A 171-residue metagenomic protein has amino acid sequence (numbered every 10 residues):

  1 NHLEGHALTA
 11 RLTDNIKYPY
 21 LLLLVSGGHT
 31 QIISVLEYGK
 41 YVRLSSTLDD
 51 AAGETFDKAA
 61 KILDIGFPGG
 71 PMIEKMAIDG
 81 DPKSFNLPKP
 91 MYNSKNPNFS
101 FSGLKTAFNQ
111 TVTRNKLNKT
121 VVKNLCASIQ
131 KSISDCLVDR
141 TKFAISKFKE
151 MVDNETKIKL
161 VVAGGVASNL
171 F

Functional and structural regions predicted by a protein language model:
N1-F171: Acidic, glycine-enriched active-site microenvironments
